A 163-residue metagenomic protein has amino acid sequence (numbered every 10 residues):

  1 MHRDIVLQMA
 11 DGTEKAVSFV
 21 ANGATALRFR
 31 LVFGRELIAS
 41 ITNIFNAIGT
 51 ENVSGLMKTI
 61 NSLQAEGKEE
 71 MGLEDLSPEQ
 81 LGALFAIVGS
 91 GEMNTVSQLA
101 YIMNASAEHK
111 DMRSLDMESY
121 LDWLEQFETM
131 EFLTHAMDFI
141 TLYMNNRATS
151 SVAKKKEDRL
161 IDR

Functional and structural regions predicted by a protein language model:
M1-A86, R163: Short N-terminal mixed-charge amphipathic segments
M1-K15, K68, P78-N94, Q98 (+1 more regions): Charged interaction scaffolds used for protein-protein
